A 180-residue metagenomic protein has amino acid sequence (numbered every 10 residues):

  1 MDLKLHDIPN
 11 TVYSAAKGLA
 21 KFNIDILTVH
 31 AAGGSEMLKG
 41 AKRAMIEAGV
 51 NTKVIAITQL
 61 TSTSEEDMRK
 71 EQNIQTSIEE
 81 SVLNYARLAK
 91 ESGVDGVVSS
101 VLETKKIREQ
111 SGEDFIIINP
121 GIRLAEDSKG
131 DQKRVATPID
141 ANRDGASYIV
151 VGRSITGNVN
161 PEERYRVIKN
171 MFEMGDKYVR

Functional and structural regions predicted by a protein language model:
M1-H6, I149: Active-site cofactor/substrate anionic-group-binding motifs, chiefly glycine- and Lys/Arg-rich phosphate-binding loops
K4, L27, A89, I107 (+3 more regions): Conserved, mostly hydrophobic/aromatic
D7-D95, S100-E103, Q110-D114, I118 (+1 more regions): Conserved anion-binding
T11, D25-I26, S147, G175 (+1 more regions): Alpha/beta catalytic barrel-like cores
F22-G34, L124, Q132-R134, P138-R164: Glycine-rich phosphate-binding active-site loops on the catalytic face of alpha/beta enzymes
L38-A44, N142, I155-R180: C-terminal helical cap(s) of enzyme catalytic domains, especially alpha/beta-barrels
E103-T104, I155: Alpha-helix capping/helix-boundary segments
K105, E109-G112, K129, A136 (+1 more regions): N-terminal amphipathic alpha-helix/helix-capping segment at the start of soluble metabolic enzymes
